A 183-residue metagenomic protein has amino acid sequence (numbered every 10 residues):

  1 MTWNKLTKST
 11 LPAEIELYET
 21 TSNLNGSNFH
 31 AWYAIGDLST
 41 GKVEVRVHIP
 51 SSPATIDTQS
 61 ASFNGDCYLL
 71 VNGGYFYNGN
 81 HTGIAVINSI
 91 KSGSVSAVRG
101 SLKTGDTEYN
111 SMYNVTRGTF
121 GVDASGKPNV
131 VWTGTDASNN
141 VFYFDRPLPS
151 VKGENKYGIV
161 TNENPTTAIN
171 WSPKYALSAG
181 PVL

Functional and structural regions predicted by a protein language model:
M1-W132: Zymogen propeptides
I35-S39, N162, A179: Helix N-cap / beta->alpha transition motif
F76, A179-G180: Aromatic-residue hotspot detector
G105-S178: A substrate-binding/cap region within the structured catalytic cores of diverse enzymes
L183: Active-site or ligand-binding cleft "flap/edge" segments
